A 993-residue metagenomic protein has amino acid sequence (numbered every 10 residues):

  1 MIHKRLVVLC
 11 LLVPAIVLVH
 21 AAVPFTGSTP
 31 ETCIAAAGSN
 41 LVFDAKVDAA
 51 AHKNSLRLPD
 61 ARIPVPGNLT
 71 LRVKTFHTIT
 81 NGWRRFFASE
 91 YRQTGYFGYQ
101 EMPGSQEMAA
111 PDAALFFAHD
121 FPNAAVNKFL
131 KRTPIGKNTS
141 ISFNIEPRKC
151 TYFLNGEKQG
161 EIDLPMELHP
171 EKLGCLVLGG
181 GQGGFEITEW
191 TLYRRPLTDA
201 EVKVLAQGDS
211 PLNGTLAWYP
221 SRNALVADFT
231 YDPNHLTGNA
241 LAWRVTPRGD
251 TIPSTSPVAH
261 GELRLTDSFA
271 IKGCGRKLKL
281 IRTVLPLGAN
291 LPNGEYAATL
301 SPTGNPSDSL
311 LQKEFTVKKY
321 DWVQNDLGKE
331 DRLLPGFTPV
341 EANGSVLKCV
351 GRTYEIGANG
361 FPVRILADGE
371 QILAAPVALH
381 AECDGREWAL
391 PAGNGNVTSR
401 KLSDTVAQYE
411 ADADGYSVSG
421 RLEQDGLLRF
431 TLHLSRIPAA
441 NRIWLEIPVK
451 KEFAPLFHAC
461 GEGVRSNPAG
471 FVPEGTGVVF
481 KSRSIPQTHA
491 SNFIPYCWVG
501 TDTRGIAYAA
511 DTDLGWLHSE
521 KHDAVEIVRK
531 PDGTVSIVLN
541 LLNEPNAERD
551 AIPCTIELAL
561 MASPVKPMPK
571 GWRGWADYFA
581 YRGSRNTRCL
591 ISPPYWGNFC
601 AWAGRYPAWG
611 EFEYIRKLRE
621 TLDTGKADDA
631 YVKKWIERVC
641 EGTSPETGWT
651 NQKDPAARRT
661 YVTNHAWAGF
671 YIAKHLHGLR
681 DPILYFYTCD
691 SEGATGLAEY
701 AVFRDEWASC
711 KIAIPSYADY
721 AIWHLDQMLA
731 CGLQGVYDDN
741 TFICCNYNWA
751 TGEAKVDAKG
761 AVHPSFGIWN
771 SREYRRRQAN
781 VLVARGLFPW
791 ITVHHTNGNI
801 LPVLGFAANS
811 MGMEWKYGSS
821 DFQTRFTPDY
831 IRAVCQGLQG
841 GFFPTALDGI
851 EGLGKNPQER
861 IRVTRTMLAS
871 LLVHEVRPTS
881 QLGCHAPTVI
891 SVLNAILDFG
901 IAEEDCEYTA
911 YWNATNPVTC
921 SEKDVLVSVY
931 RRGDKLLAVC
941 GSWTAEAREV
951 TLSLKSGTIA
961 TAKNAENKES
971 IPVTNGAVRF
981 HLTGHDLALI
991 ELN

Functional and structural regions predicted by a protein language model:
A21, Q159, I187-N223: Extended recognition patches within non-cytosolic domains
G38-V42, A51-F121, K149-C150, H169 (+1 more regions): Extracellular glycan-recognition modules
F116-S140: Short, aromatic/His-centered strand-loop micro-motif at the edge of beta-sheets
G160-E186: Flexible glycan-contacting loops in extracellular carbohydrate-active proteins
K277-I281, P286-D331, G336, V346-K348 (+6 more regions): Carbohydrate-recognition beta-sandwich/jelly-roll modules in extracellular/periplasmic carbohydrate-active proteins
I552, G767-T958, K963-E966: Active-site-proximal substrate-binding groove within the catalytic cores of carbohydrate-active enzymes
N651-P655, R659-T660, N664-C731: Active-site-adjacent "subsite" loops/lids of carbohydrate-active enzymes
A713-P802: Active-site neighborhood of glycoside hydrolase catalytic domains
